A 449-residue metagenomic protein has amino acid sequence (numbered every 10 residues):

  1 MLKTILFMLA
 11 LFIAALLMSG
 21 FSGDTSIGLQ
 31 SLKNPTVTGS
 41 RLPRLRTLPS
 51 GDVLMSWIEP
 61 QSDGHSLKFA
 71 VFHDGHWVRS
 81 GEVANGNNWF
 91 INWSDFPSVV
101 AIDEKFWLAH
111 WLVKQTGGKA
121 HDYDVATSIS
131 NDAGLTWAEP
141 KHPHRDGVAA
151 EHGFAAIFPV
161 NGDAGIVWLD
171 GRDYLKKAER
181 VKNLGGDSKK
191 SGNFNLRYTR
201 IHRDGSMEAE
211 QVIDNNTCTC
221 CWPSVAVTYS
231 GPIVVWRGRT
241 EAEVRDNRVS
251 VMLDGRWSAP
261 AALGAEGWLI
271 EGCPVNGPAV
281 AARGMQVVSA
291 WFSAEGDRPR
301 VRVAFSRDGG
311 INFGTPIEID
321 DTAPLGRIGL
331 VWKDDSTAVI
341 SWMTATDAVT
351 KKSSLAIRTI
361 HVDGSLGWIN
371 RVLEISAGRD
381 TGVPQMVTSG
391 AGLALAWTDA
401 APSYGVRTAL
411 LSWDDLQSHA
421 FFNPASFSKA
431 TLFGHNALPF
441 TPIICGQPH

Functional and structural regions predicted by a protein language model:
M1-T4: Positively charged n-region of N-terminal signal peptides that target proteins for export
M8-L16: Bacterial N-terminal signal peptides
L16-S22: Membrane-interface motif at the C-terminal end of an N-terminal transmembrane signal
S22-S428, L432-G446: Extracellular, repeat-based ectodomains that mediate carbohydrate processing or recognition
